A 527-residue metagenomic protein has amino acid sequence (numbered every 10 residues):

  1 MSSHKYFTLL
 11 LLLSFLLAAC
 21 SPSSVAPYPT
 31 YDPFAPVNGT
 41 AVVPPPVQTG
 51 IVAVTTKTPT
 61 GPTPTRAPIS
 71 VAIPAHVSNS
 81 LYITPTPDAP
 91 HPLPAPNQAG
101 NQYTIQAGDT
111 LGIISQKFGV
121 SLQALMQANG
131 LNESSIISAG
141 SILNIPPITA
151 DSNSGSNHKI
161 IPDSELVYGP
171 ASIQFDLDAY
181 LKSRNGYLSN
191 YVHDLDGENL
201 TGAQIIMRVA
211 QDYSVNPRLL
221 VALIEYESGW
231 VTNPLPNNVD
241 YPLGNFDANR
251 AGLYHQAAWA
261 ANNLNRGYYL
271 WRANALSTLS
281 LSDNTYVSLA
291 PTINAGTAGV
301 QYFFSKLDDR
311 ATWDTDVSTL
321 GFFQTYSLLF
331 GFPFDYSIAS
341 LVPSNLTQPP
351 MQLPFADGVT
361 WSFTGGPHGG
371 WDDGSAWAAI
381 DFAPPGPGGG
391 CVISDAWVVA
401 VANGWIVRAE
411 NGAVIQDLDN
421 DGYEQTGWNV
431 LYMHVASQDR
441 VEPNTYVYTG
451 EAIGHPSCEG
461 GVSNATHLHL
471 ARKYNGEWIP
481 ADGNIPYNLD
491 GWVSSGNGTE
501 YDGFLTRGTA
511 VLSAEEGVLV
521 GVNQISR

Functional and structural regions predicted by a protein language model:
L16-A19: C-terminal motif of bacterial Sec signal peptides marking the signal peptidase cleavage site
S23-A26, T56, F246-T364, L505-R527: Non-catalytic cell-wall polysaccharide-engagement segments
Y31-P46, G50-V54, P59-P62, P68 (+4 more regions): Primarily a LysM-type cell-wall glycan-binding module
I105, D109-A128, G140, A210 (+5 more regions): Short alpha-helical segments in extracytoplasmic peptidoglycan/chitin-binding modules and envelope-associated proteins
I160-D314: Catalytic glycan-binding domains that act on GlcNAc-containing polysaccharides
P343-L346, P350, W361-A400: Short glycine/threonine/proline-enriched tight-turn/helix- or strand-capping micro-motif at secondary-structure
S344, P349-M351, V392, V399 (+2 more regions): Acidic, glycine-rich catalytic/binding loops that coordinate metals and/or anionic ligands
I393-P443, A465-H467, A471: Zn2+-dependent peptidoglycan hydrolase active-site motif and core
